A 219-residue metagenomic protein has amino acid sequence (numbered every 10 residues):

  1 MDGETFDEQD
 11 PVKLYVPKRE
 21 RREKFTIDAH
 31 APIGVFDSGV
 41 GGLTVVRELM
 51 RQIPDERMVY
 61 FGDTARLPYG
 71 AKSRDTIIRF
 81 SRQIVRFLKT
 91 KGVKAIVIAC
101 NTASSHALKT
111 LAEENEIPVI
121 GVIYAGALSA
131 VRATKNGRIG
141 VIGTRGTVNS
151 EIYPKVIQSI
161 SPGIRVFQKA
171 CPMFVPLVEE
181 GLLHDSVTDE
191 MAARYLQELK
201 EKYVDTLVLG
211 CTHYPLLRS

Functional and structural regions predicted by a protein language model:
D2, F6-S219: Non-catalytic structural scaffold of enzyme domains
